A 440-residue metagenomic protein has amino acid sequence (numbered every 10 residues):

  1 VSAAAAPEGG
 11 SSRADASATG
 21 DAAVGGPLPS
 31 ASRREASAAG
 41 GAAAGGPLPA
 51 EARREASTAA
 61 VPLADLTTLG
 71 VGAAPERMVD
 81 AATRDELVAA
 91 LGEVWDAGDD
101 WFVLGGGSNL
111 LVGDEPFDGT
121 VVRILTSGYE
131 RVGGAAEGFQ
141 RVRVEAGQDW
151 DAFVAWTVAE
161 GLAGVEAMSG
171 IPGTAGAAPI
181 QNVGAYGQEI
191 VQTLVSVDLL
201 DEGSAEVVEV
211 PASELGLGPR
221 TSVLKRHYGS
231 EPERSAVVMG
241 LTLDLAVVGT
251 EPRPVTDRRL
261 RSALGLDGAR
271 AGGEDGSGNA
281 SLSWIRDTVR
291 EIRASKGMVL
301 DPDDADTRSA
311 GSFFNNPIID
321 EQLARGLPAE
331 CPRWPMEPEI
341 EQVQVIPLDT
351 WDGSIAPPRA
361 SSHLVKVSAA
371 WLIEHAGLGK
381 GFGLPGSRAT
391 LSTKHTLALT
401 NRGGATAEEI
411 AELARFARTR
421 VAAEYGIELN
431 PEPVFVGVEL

Functional and structural regions predicted by a protein language model:
V1-A16, G20-D21, G25-G26, E35 (+4 more regions): N-terminal flexible segment immediately upstream of the FAD-binding catalytic core in FAD-dependent oxidoreductases
P49-S204: Anion-binding (especially nucleotide phosphate/pyrophosphate-binding) glycine-rich loop and adjoining beta-alpha core
A59, D65-T68, V207-E408, E424-L440: Phosphate/pyrophosphate- and phosphate-bearing ligand-binding catalytic cores of soluble enzymes
T83, G107, G173, A205 (+4 more regions): Residue-level signal for inorganic ion chemistry
A97-D100, R418-Y425: A common structural junction motif
